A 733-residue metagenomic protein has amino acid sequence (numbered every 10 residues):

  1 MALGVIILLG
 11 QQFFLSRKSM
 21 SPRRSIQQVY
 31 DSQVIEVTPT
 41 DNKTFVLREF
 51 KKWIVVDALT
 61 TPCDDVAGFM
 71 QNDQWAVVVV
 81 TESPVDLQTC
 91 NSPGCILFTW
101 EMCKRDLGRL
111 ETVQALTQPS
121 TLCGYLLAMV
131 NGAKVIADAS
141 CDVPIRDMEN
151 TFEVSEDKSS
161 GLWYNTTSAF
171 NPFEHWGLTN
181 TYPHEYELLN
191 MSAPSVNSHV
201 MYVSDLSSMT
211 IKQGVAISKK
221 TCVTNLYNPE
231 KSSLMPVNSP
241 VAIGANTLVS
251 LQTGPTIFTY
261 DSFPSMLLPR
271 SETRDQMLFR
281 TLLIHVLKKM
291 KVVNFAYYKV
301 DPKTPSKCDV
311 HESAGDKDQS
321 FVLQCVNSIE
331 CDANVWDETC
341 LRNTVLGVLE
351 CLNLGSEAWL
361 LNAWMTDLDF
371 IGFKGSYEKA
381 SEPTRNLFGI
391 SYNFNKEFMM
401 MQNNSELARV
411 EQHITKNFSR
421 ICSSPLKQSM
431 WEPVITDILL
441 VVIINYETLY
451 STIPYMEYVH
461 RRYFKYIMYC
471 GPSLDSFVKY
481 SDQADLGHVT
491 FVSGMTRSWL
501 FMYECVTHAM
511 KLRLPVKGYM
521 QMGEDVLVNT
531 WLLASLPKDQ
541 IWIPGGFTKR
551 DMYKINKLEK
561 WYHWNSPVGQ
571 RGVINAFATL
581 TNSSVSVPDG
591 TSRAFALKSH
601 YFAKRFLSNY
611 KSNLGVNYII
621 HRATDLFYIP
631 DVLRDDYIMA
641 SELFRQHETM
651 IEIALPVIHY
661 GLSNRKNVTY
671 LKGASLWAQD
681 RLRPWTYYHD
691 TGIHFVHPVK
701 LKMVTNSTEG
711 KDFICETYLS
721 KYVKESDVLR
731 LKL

Functional and structural regions predicted by a protein language model:
A2-Q12, S25-V37, K43-T44, N190 (+2 more regions): C-terminal catalytic/acceptor-binding lobe
Q11-Q12, S16-C103, K379-G518: N-terminal anchoring/stem segment of glycosyltransferases
Y30-T60, T181-G214, R420-V434, L439-V441 (+3 more regions): Basic/polar, acidic-poor N-terminal "presequence/leader" segments that form or can form short amphipathic helices
A58-T60, I257-S262, I444-Y446, G523-V526 (+1 more regions): Short, flexible loop/turn elements at secondary-structure junctions
D65-A67, Q88-C90, D147-N150, L267-L268 (+4 more regions): A short acidic (Asp/Glu
V85-A133, M148-S159, Y469-I555, W561: Active-site-proximal specificity loops/subdomain of glycosyltransferases
A137-C141, M522: Catalytic metal- and UDP-sugar-binding loop of GT-A-like glycosyltransferases, i.e., residues flanking the conserved
V143-A193, V528-A578: Conserved donor-nucleotide/metal-binding helix-loop-beta segment in metal-dependent transferases, i.e., the alpha-helix
